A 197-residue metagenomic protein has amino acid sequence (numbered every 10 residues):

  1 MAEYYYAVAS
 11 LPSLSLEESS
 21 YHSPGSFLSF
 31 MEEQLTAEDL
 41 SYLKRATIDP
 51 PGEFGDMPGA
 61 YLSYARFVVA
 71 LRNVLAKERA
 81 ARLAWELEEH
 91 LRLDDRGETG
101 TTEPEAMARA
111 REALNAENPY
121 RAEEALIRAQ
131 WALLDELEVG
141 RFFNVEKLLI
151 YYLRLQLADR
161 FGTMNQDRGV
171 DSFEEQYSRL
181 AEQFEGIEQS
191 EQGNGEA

Functional and structural regions predicted by a protein language model:
M1-A197: Extended alpha-helical surfaces
